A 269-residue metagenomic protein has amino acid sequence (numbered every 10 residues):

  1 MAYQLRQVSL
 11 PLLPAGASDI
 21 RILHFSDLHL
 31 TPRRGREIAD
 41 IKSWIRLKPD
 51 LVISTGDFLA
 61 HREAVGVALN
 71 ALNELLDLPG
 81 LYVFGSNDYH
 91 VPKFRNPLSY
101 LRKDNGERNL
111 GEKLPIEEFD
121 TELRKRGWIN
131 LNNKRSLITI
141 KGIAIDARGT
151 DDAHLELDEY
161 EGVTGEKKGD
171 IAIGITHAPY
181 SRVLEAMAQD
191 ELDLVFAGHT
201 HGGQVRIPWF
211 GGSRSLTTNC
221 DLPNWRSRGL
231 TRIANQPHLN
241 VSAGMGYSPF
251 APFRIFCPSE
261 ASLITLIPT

Functional and structural regions predicted by a protein language model:
M1-G16: N-terminal membrane-anchoring alpha-helices
D19-H29, A144-A153, I173-H177, P237-G244: Active-site-proximal beta-strand elements of phosphoester/diester hydrolases
H24-S26, L51-D57, G80-S86, L131-K134 (+3 more regions): Active-site neighborhood of phospho(di)ester-bond hydrolases with catalytic His/Asp-centered motifs
R36-I138, P223: Core catalytic region of metal-dependent phosphoesterases/phosphodiesterases, especially metallo-beta-lactamase-like
L47, L72-D77, G165-K168, M187-D190: Short, conserved loop/helix-junction motifs that constitute active-site signature segments in enzyme catalytic cores
F58-H61, S86-H90, I138, D152-L155 (+3 more regions): Solvent-exposed loop/turn segments at secondary-structure junctions within structured extracellular/periplasmic domains
R95-W128, K134-R135, I140-E185, A251-R254: Binuclear metal-dependent hydrolase catalytic cores centered on His/Asp/Glu-rich metal-binding motifs
P179-S262: Conserved beta-sheet core of the metallophosphoesterase superfamily
